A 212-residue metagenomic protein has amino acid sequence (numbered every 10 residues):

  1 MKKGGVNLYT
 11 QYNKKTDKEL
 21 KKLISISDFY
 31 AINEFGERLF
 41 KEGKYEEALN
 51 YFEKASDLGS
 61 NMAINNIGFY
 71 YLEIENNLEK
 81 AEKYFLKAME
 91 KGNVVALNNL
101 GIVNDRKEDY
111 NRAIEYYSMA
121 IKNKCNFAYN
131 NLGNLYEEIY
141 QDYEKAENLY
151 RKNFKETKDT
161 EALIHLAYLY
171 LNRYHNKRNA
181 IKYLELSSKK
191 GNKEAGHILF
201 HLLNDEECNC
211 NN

Functional and structural regions predicted by a protein language model:
L8-K15, L186-N212: Terminal, low-structured helical/coil segments at or just beyond the last alpha-helical repeat
I26-D28, L58-S60, E73, K91-N93 (+3 more regions): Short helix-capping/linker turns of helical repeat alpha-solenoids
F29-F40, M62-L72, V95-D105, F127-E137 (+2 more regions): Conserved alpha-helical positions within TPR/SEL1-like repeat arrays
E42, I74-E75, K107, I139-Y140 (+1 more regions): Structural motif corresponding to the intra-repeat A-B loop/turn of tetratricopeptide repeats
K122-K124, N148, N176-K193, F200: TPR/TPR-like (Sel1-like) alpha-helical repeat modules
